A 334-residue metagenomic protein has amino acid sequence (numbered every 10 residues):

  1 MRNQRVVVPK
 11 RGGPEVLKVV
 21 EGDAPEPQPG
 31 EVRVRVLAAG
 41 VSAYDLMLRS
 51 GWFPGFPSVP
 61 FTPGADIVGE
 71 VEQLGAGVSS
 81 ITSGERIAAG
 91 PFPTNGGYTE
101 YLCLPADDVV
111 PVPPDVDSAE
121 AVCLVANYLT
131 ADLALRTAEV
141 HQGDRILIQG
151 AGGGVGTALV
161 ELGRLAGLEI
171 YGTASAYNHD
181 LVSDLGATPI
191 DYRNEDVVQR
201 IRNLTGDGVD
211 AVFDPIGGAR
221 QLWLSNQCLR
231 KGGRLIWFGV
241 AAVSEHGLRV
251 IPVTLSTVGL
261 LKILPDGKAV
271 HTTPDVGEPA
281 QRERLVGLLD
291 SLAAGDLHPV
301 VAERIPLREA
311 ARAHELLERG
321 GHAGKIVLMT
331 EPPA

Functional and structural regions predicted by a protein language model:
M1, P279-A334: C-terminal hydrophobic helical "lid"/dimerization subdomain of Rossmann-like NAD(P)H-dependent oxidoreductases
V16, S80, A89-G150: NAD(P)H dinucleotide-binding glycine-rich loop of Rossmann-like/cofactor-binding domains, especially the beta1-alpha1
D23-V41, W52-T94: Glycine-rich beta-strand-centered segment in the early N-terminal region that forms part of a ligand/cofactor-binding
A76-G77, I170-L181, A219-R220, V243-S244: Short glycine/proline-centered loop/turn elements that form peptide/ligand docking sites
L124-E195, Q199: Mid-domain Rossmann-like dinucleotide-binding core that forms the NAD(H)/NADP(H) cofactor-binding site
R202-D210: A short acidic, Gly/Pro-enriched loop at the edge of an enzyme's catalytic core that lines a small-molecule cofactor
A219-A294, T330-A334: Glycine-rich phosphate-binding loop and adjacent beta-alpha segment of Rossmann(oid) nucleotide-cofactor-binding
